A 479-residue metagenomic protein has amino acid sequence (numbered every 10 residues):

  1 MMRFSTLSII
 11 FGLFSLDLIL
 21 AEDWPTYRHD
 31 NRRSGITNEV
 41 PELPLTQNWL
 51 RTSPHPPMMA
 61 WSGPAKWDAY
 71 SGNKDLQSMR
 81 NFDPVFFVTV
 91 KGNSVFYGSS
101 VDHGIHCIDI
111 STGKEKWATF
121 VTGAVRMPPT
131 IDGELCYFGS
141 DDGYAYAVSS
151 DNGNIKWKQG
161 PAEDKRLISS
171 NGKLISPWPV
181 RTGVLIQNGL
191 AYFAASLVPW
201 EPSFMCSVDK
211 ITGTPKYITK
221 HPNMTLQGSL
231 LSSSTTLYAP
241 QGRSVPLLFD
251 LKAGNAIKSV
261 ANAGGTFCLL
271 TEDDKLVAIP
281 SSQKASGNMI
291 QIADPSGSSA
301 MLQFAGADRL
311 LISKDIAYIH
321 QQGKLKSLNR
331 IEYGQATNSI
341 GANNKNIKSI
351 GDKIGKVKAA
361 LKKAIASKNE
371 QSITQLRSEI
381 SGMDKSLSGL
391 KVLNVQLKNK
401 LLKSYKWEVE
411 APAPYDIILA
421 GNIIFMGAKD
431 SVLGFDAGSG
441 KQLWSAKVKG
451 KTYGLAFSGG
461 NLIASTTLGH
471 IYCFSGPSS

Functional and structural regions predicted by a protein language model:
M1-L7: Bacterial N-terminal signal peptides that target proteins for export
S8-D17: Bacterial N-terminal signal peptides
E22-A69, G160-P161, G382-L397: Blade/loop signatures of beta-propeller domains
W24-R28, L76-I105, T119-Y146, K173-C206 (+5 more regions): Repeat-blade elements of multi-bladed beta-propeller folds
W49, G72-Q77, K114-T119, W157 (+6 more regions): A short beta-strand motif characteristic of beta-propeller blades
S53-K91: Aromatic- and Gly/Pro-rich amphipathic surface segment
W61-Q77, D164-G183, L393-S404: Surface-exposed acidic, glycine/proline-enriched linker/cap segments that occur as 15-30-residue helix-coil
D109-T112, S149-N152, D209-T212, D250-G254 (+4 more regions): Short loop/turn segments that connect beta-strands within beta-propeller blades
